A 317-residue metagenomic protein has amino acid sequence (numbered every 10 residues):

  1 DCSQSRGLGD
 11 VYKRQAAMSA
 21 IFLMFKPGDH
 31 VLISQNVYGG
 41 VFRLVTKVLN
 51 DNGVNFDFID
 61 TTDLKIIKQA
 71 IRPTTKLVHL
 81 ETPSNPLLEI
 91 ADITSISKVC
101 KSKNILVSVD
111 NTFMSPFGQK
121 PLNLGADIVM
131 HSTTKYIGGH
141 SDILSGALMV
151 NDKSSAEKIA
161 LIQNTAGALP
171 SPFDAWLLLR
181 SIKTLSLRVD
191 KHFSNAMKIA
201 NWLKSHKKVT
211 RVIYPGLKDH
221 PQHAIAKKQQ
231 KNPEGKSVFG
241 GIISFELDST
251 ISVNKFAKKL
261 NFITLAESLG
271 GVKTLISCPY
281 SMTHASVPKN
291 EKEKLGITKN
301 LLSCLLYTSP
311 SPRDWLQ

Functional and structural regions predicted by a protein language model:
D1-Y12, Y307-Q317: Single conserved hydrophobic/aromatic residue that forms the stacking wall/gate of nucleotide- or nucleobase-binding
D10-K208, I213: Conserved PLP-enzyme active-site core in the AAT-like
M24, G296-S309, R313: An exposure/low-complexity boundary signal
L148, F245, C304-L306: Preference for bulky hydrophobic residues occupying beta-strand positions in well-ordered beta-sheet regions
K158-I159, S252-F256, S309: Hydrophobic side chains in well-ordered alpha-helices
K198-K204, T264-L265, S309, R313: Short amphipathic alpha-helical segments with coiled-coil-like heptad repeat character
V209-L302: Conserved C-terminal alpha-helix-loop-beta "cap" of PLP-dependent enzymes that closes/shapes the active-site mouth
